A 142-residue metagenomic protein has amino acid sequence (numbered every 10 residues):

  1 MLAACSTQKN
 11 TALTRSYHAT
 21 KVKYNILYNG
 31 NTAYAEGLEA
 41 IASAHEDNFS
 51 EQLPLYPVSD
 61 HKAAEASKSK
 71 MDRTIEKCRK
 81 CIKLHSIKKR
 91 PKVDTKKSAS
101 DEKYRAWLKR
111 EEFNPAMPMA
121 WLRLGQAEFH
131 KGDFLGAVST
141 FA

Functional and structural regions predicted by a protein language model:
C5-A142: Acidic, polar-rich low-complexity tracts and alpha-helical solenoid repeat scaffolds
